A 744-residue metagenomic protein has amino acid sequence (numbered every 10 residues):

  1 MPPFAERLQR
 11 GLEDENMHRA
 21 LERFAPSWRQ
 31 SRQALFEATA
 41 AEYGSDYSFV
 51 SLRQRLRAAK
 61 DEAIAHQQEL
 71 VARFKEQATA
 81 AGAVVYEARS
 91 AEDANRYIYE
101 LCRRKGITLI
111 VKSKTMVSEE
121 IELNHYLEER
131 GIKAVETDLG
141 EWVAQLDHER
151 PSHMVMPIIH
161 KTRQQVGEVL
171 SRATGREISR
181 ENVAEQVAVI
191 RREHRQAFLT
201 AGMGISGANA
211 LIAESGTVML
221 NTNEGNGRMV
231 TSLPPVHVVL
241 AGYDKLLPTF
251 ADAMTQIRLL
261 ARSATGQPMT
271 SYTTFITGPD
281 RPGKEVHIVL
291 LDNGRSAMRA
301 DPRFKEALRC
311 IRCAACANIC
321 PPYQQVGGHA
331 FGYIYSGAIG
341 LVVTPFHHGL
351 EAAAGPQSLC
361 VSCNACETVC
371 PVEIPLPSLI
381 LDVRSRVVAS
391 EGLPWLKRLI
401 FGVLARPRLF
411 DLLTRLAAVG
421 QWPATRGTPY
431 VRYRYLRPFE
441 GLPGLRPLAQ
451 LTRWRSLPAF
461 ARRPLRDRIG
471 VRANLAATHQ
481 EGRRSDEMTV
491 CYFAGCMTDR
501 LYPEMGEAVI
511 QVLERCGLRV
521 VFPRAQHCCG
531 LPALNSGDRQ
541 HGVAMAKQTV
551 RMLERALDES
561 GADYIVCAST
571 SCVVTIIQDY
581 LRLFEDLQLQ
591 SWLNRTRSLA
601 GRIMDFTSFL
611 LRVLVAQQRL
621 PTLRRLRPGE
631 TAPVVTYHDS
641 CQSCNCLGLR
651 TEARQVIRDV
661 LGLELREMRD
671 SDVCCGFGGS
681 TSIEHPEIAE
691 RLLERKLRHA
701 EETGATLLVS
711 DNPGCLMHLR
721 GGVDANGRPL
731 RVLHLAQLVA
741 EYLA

Functional and structural regions predicted by a protein language model:
M1-R303: The feature marks the mature, well-folded catalytic cores of soluble enzymes
A94, C320, I603: Residue-level signal for inorganic ion chemistry
Y97-R104, K114-I205, N209-T222, M229-T231 (+3 more regions): Iron-sulfur cluster-binding electron-transfer modules in prokaryotic oxidoreductases
G227-L246, R309-R312, L341-F346, T651-E664: Gly/Ser/Thr-rich active-site loops/lids in small-molecule metabolic enzymes that frequently grip phosphoryl groups
L290-C313, G340-C363, I688: Ferredoxin-like iron-sulfur electron-transfer modules
A307-C313, A317, Q357-E367, Q526 (+2 more regions): Residues immediately within or flanking Cys/His clusters that coordinate Zn2+ in small zinc-binding modules
A315-V342, L359, A365-R386, T575 (+1 more regions): Iron-sulfur cluster-binding cysteine motifs and their immediate structural context in ferredoxin-like electron-transfer
P345-R384, G402-L416: Long, charge-rich boundary regions
